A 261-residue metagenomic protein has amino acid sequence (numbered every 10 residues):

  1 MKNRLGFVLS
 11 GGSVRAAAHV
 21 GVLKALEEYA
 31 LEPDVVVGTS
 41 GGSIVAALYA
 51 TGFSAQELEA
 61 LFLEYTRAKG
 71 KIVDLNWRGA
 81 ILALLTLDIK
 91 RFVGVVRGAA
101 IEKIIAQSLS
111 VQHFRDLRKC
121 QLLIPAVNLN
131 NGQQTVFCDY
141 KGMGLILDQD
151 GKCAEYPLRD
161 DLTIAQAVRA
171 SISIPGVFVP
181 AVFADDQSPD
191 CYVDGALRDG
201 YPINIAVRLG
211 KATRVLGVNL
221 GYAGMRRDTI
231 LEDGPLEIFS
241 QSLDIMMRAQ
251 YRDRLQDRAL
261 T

Functional and structural regions predicted by a protein language model:
M1-T39, A47-T261: Patatin-like phospholipase
